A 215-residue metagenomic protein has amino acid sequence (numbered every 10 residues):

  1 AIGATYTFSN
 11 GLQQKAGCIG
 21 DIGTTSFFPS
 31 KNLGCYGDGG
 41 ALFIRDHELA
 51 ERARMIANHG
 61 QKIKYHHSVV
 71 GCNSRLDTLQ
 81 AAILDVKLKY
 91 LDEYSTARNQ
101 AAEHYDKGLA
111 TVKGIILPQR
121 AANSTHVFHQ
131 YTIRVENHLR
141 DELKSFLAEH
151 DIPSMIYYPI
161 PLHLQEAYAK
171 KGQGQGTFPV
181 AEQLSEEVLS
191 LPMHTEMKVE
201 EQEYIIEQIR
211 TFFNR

Functional and structural regions predicted by a protein language model:
A1-G3, G34, E103: Short gly/pro/ser/thr-enriched loop/turn and capping motifs at secondary-structure boundaries
A1-I19, G23-S26: Conserved PLP phosphate-binding loop immediately N-terminal to the Schiff-base lysine helix in PLP-dependent enzymes
F8-G11, R45-R215: PLP-dependent aminotransferase class I/II
C18-R54, Q61, A81: Active-site PLP attachment segment
